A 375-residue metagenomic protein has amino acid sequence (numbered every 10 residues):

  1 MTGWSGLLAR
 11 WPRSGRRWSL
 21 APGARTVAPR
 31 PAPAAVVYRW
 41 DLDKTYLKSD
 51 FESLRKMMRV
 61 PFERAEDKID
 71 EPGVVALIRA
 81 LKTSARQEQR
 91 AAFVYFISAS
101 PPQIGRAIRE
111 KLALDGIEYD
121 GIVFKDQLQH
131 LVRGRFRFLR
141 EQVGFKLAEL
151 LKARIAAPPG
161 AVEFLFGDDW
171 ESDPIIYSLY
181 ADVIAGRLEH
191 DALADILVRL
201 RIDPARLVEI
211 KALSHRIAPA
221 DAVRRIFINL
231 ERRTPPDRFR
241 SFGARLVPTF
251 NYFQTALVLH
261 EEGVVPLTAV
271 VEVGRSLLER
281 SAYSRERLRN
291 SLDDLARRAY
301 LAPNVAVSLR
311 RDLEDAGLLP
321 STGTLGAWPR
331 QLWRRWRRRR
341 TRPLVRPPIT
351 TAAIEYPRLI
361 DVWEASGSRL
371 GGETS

Functional and structural regions predicted by a protein language model:
T2-L8, G15-F138, I210-L213, I217-N229 (+3 more regions): Alpha-helical substrate-recognition element adjacent to the catalytic core
P101-S375: C-terminal cap/substrate-recognition subdomain and adjoining C-terminal extension of metal-dependent phosphatase-like
